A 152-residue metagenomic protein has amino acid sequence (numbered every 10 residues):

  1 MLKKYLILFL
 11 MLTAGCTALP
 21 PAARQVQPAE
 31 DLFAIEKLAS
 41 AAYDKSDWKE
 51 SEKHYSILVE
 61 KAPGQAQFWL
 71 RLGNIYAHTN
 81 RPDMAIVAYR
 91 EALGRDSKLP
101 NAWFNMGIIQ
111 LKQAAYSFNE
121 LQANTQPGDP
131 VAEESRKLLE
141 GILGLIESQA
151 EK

Functional and structural regions predicted by a protein language model:
G15-A34: Bacterial Sec signal peptide processing site at the extreme N-terminus
K37, R71, N105, E134-L138: Canonical tetratricopeptide repeat
K61, R95, N124-G128: Structural marker of alpha-solenoid helical repeat scaffolds
